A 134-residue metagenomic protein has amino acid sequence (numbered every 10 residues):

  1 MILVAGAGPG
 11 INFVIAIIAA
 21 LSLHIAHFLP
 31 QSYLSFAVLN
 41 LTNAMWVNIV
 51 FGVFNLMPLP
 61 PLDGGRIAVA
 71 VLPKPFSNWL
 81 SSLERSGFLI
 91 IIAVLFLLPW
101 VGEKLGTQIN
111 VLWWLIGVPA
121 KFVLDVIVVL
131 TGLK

Functional and structural regions predicted by a protein language model:
M1-K134: Hydrophobic transmembrane alpha-helices and their immediate loop junctions in multi-pass integral membrane proteins
